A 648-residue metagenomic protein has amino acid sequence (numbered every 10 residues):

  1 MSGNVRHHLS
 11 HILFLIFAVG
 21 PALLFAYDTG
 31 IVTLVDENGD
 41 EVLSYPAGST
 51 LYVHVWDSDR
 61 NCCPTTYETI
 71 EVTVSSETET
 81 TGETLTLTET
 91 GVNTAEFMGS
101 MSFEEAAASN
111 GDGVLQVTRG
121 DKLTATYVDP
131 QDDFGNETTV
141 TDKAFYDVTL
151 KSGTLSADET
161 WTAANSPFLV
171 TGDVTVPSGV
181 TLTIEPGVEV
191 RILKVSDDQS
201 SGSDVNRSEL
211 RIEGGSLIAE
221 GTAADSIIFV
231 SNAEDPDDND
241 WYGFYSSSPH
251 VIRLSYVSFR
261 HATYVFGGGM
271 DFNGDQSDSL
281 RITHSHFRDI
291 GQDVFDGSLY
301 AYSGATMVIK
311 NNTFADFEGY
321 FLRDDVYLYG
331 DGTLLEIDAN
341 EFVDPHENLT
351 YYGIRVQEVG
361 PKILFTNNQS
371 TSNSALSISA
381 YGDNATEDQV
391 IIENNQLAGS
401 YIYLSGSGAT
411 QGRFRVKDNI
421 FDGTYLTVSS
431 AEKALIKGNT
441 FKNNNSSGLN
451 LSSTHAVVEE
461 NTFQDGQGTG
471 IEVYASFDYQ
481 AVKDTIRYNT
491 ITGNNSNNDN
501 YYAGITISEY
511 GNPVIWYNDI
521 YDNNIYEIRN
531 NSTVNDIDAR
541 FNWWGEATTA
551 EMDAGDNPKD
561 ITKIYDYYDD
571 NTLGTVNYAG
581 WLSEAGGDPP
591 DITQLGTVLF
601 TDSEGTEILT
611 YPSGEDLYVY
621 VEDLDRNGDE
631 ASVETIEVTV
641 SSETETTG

Functional and structural regions predicted by a protein language model:
M1-A26: Sec-dependent, cleavable N-terminal signal peptides
F25-T33, G587-V598: Proline/serine/threonine-rich low-complexity linkers at boundaries of modular beta-sandwich domains
E41-A47, E607-G614: Short, solvent-exposed loop/linker segments at the N-terminal edge of repeated beta-sheet extracellular domains
S49-V53, E615-V619: Structural beta-strand segments of beta-rich domains
W56-C63, E622-D629: Short amphipathic, basic-aromatic surface patches that mediate peripheral association with negatively charged
T90-G113, G648: Aromatic sugar-binding surface patches on proteins that engage polysaccharides or sugar-phosphate polymers
G113-V140: Ser/Thr/Pro-rich, low-complexity mucin-like regions that serve as glycosylated stalks/linkers or repetitive adhesive
F145-T454, E459-P590: Beta-strand/loop edge motif enriched in small/polar residues
